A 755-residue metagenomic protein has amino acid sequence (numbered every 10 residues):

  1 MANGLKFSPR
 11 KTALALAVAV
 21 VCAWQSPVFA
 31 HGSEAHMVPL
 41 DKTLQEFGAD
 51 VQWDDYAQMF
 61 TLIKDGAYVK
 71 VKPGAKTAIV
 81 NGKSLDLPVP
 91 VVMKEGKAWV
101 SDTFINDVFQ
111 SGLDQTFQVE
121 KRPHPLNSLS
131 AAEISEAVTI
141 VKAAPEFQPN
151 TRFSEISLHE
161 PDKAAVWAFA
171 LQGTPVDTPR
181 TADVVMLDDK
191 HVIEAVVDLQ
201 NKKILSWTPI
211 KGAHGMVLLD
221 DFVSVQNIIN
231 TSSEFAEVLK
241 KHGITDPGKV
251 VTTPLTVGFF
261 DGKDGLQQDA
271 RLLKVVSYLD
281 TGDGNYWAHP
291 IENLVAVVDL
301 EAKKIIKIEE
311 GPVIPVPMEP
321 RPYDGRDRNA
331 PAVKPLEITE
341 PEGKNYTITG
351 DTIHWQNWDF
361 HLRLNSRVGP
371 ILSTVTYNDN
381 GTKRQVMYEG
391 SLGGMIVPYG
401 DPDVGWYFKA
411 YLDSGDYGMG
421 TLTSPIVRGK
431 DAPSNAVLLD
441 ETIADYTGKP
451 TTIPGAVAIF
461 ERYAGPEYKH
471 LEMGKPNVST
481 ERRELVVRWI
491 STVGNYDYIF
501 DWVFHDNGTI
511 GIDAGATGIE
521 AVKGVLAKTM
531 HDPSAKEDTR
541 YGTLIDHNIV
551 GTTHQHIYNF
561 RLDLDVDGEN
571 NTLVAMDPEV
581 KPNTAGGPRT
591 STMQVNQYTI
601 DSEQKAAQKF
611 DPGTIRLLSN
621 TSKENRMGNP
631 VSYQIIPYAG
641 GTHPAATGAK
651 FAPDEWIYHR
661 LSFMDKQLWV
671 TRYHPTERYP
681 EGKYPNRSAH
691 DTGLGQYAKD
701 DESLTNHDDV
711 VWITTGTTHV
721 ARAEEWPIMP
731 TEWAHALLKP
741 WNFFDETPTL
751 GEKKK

Functional and structural regions predicted by a protein language model:
A2-K11, A15-R122: Primary recognition of N-terminal secretory signal peptides and signal-anchoring hydrophobic helices
S33, M93-E95, D177, Q268 (+3 more regions): Surface-exposed coil/turn segments at beta-strand junctions on protein surfaces, enriched
L40, D50, E120-R122, E136 (+3 more regions): Interaction-mediating elements
D50-Y56, V69-I79, G112-E120, Q148-P149 (+4 more regions): Extended intrinsically disordered, low-complexity coil regions enriched in Ser, Thr, Gly, Ala and often Pro
P125-A170, L218-G262: Short, non-transmembrane alpha-helical segments in secretory-pathway proteins
Q148-Q200, D246-L300, Q356, V487: Exposed beta-strand-loop-beta-strand "reactive/processing" segments of non-cytosolic proteins
L199-I204, T208-V217, K240-H242, D280-P370 (+3 more regions): Extended effector regions of multi-domain proteins
